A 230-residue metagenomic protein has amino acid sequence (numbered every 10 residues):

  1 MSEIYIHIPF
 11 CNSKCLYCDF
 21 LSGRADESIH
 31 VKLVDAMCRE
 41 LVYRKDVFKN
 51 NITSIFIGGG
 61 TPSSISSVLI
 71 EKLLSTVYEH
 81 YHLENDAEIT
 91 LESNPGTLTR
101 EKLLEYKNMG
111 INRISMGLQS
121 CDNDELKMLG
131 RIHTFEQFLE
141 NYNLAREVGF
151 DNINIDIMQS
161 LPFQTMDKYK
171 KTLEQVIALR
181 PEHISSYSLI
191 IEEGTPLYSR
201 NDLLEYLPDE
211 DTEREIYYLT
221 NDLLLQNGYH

Functional and structural regions predicted by a protein language model:
M1, S22-Y43, T53-H230: C-terminal scaffold of the Radical SAM
M1-I8: Immediate flanking context of iron-sulfur cluster ligation sites
P9-S22: Local cysteine-cluster metal-coordination motifs and their immediate loop/turn environment, predominantly Fe-S cluster
